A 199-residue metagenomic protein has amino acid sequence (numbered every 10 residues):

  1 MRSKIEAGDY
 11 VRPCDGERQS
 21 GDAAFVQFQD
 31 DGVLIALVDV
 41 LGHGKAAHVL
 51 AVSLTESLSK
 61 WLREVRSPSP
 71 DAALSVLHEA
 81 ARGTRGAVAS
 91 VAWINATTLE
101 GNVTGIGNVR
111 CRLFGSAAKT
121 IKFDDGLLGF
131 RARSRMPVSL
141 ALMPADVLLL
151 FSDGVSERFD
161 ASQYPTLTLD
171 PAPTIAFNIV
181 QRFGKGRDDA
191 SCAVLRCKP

Functional and structural regions predicted by a protein language model:
M1-E56, R131-R133, P137-S139, D188: N-terminal entry segment of metal-dependent catalytic domains or homologous docking segments
K4-Y10, A72-S75, T174-F177: Short Pro/Gly-enriched beta-strand edge/turn motifs at strand-loop
P13, G32, E100, A117-D124 (+1 more regions): Sensory/regulatory domains in signal-transduction proteins
E17-V33, G86-A89, T120-D160: Acidic loop->beta-strand submotif enriched in PP2C/PPM serine/threonine phosphatases
S20, H48-A117, R135, R187 (+1 more regions): Catalytic core of PPM/PP2C metal-dependent serine/threonine phosphatase domains
D39-L41, V109, D153-G154: Active-site metal-binding loops of divalent metal-dependent hydrolases
L77-H78, P144, L149-P199: C-terminal catalytic subdomain
A118-F130, D170-A172, Q181-G184: Small-residue (GG/TT-enriched) beta-loop-alpha framework at ligand/catalytic clefts
